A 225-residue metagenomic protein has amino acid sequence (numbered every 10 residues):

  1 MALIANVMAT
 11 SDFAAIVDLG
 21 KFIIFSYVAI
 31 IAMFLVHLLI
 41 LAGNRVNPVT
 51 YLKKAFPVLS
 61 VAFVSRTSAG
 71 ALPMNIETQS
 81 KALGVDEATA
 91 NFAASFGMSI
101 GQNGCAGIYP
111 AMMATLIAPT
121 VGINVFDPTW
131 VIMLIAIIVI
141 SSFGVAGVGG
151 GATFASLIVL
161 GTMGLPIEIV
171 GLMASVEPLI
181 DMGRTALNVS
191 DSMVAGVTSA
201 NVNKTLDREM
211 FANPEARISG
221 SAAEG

Functional and structural regions predicted by a protein language model:
M1-S11, M113-I117: Hydrophobic transmembrane alpha-helices of secondary-active transporters and Na+-translocating membrane complexes
L3-M8, L41-A42, I76-V85, S99 (+1 more regions): Helix-loop junctions at the membrane interface of multi-pass solute transporters
V7-G20, A42-K53: Interfacial helix-loop-helix linkers and transmembrane-helix boundary segments in multi-pass membrane proteins
S11-H37: Entry/N-cap segments of selected transmembrane alpha helices and their immediately preceding amphipathic helices
L19-Y27, A55, L59, F96-G107 (+3 more regions): Loop-to-transmembrane-helix entry motif
Y27-A29, G43-Y51, L83-A90, I123-M133 (+1 more regions): Membrane-interfacial loop-to-helix junctions in multi-pass transporters
V58-I140, R208-I218: Helix-loop-helix junctions within the multi-pass membrane cores of secondary transporters/permeases
P110-G225: Transmembrane alpha-helical segments and their short flanking loops that form helix-hairpins/helix-helix interfaces
